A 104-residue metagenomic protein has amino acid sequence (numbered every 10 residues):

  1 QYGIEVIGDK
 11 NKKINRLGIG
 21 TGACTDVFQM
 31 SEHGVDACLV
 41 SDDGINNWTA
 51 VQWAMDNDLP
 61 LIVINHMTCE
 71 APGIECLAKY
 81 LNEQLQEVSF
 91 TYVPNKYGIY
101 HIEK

Functional and structural regions predicted by a protein language model:
Q1-K104: Hydrophobic structural segments
